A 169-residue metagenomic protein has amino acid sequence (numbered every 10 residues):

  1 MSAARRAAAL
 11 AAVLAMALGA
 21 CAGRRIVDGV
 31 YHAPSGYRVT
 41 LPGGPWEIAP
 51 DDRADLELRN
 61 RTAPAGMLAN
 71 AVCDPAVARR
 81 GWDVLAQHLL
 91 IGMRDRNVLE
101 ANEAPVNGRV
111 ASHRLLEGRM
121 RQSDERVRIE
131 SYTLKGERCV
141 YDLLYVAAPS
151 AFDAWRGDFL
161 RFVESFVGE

Functional and structural regions predicted by a protein language model:
M1-C21: Sec-dependent bacterial lipoprotein signal peptides
A15-Y37: Bacterial Sec signal peptide processing site at the extreme N-terminus
H32, R38-T40, V72, Y132 (+1 more regions): Generic structural detector for well-ordered beta-strands
P34-D51: Proline-anchored loop/turn motifs at beta-strand termini and strand-loop-strand connectors
V39, D83, Q87, I91 (+1 more regions): Solvent-exposed, polar/charged alpha-helical surfaces in well-ordered, non-transmembrane soluble domains, broadly
G43-W46, C139-E169: Surface-exposed amphipathic alpha-helical segments
I48-G136, V140-D142, A147: Conserved polar/disulfide-associated segments of primarily extracytoplasmic proteins
